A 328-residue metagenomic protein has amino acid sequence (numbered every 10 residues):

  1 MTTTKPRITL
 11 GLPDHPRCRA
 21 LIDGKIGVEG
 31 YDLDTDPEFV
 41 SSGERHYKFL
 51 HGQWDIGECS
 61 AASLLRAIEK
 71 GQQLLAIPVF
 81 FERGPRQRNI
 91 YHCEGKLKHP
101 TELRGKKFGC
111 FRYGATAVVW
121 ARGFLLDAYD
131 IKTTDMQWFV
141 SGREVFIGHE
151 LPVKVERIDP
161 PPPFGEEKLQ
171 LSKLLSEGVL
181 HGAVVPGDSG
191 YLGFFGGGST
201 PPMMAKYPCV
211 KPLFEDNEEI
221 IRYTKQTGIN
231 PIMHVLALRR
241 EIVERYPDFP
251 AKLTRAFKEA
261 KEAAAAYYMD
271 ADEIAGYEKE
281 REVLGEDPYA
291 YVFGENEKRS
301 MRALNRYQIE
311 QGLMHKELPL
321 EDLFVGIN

Functional and structural regions predicted by a protein language model:
M1-P6: Basic/polar N-terminal segments that are highly enriched at the extreme N-terminus, encompassing both cleavable
T9-G148, P152-K154: Short, glycine-/small- and polar/acidic-enriched structural segments that line small-molecule recognition paths
G105-K106, P231-V235, P288: Short, solvent-exposed beta-strand edge segments and adjacent coil->beta transition regions
H149-E150, K154-A266: Pocket-lining segment of extracytoplasmic ligand-binding domains
R222, L313-N328: Conserved C-terminal helix/tail region of periplasmic/extracytoplasmic solute-binding proteins
A237, I242-E310: Secondary-structure end/capping motifs
